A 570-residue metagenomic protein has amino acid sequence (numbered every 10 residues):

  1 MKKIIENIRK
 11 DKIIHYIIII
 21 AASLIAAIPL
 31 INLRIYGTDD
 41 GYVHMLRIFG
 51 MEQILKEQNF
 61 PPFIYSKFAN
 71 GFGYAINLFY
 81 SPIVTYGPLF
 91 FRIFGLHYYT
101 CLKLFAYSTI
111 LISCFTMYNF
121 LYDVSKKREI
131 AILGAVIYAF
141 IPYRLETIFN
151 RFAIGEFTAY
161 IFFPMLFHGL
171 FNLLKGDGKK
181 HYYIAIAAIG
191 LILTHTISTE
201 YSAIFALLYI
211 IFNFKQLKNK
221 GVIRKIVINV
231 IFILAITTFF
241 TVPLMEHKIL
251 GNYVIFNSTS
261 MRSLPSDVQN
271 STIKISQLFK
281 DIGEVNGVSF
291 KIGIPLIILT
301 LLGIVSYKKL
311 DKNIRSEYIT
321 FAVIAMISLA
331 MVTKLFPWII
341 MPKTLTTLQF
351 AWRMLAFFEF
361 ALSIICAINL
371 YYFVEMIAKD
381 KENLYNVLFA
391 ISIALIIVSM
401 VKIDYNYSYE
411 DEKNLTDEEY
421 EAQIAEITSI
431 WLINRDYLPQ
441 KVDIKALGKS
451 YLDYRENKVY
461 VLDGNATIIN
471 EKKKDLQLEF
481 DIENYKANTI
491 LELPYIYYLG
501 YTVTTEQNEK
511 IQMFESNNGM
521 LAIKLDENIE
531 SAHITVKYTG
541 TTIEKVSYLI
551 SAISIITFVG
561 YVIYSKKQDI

Functional and structural regions predicted by a protein language model:
M1-E410, H533-K537, I543-I570: Membrane-embedded transmembrane-helix bundle of lipid-linked glycan/lipid transferases
N7, G448-I570: Active-site-proximal, structured, solvent-exposed surfaces of multi-pass membrane proteins that position macromolecular
R34, F72, L78, T238 (+10 more regions): Intrinsically disordered, low-complexity segments enriched in small/polar residues
P61-P62, A106, P164, P243 (+3 more regions): Proline-rich low-complexity regions
Y201, K215, E246, L296 (+7 more regions): A generic structural signal for solvent-exposed, polar alpha-helical segments
Y407-T467: Membrane-interface segments at or immediately adjacent to transmembrane helices that form the boundary between
